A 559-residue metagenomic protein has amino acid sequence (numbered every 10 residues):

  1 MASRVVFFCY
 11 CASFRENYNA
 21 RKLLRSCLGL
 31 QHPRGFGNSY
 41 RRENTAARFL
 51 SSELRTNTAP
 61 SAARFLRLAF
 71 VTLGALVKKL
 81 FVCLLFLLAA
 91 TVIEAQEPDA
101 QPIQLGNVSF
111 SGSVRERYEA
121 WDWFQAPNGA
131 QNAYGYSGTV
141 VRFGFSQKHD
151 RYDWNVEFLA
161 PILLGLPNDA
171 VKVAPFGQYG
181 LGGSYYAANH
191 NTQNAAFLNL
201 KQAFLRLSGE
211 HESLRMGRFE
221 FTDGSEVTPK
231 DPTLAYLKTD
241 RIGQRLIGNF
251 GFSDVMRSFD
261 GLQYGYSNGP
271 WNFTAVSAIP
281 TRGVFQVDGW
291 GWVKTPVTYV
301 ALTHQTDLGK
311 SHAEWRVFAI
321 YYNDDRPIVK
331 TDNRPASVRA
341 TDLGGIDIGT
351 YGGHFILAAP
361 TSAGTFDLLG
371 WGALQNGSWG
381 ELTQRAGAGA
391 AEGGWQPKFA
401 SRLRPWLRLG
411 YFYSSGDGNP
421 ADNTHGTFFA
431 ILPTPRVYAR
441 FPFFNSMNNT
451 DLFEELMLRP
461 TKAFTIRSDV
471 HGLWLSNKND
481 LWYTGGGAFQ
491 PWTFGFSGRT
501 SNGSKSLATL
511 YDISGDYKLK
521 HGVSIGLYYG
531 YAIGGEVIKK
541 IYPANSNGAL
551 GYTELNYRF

Functional and structural regions predicted by a protein language model:
E97-D99, I103-L105, S109, E210-L214 (+6 more regions): Signature for the C-terminal beta-barrel architecture of outer-membrane proteins
A100-Q125, Y152-V156, L214: Transmembrane beta-strand segments of Gram-negative outer membrane beta-barrel proteins
S113-E119, L159-P161, F219-F221, A278-P280 (+7 more regions): Outer-membrane beta-barrel pore domains and translocons
Y118-G138, K540: Surface-exposed strand-loop-strand hairpins of Gram-negative outer-membrane beta-barrel proteins
Y136-V284, T303-D307, Q384-W395, A400-I431 (+2 more regions): Outer membrane beta-barrel
N168-N189, T228-L246, V287-G291, R326-L343 (+3 more regions): Solvent-exposed loop segments that connect transmembrane elements
P405-L510: C-terminal structural cap/anchor segments
N547-F559: Outer-membrane beta-barrel "beta-signal"
